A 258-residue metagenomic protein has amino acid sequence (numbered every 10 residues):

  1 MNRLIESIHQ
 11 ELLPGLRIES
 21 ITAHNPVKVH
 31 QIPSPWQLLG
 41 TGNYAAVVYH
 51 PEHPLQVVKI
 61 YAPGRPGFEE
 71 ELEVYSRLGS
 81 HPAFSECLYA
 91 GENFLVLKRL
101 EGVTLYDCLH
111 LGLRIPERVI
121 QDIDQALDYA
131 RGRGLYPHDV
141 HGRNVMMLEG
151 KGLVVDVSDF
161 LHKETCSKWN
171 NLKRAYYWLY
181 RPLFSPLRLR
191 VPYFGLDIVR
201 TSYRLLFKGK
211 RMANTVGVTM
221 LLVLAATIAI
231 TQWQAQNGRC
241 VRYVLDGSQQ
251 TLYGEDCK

Functional and structural regions predicted by a protein language model:
M1-Q31, F184-A225: Regulatory N- and C-terminal appendages and interdomain linkers associated with kinase/kinase-like NTP transferase
P14-H24, V29-E69: ATP-binding glycine-rich loop module of kinase domains
G15-S20, Q56-G91, R118, A175-L179: A conserved alpha-helical element in kinase catalytic cores
Y49-H53, K98-R99, L148: Active-site beta-strand termini and strand-to-loop segments that position acidic
A83-I120: Conserved structural core of kinase catalytic domains
Y106-R143, M147-G152: Conserved kinase catalytic-core helix
Y136, E149-T215: C-lobe/activation-segment region of protein kinase-like
V223-K258: Post-signal/leader-peptide non-cytosolic segments of secretory proteins
